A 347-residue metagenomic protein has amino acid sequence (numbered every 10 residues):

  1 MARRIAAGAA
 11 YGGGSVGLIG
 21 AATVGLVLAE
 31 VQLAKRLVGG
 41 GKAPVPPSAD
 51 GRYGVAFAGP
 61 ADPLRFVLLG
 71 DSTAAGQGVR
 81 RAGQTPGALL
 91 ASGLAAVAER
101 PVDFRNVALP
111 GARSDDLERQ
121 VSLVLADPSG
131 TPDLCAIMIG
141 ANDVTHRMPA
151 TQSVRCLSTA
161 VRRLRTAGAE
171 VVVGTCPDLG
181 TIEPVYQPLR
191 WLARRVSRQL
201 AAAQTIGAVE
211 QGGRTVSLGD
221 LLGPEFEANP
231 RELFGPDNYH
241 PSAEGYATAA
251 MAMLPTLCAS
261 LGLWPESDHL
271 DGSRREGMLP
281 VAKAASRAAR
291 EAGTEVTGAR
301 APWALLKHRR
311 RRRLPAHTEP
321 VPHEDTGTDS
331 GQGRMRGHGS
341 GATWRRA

Functional and structural regions predicted by a protein language model:
A2-L33, T248-A347: Conserved catalytic region of serine esterases and O-acyltransferases that act on ester linkages in lipids
A29, L33-A108: Serine-esterase "nucleophile elbow" of acetyl-processing enzymes
L68, I137, V172-V173: Structural beta-sheet core signal
G76, N106-S114, A141-T151, L189-A193: Surface-exposed cleft-lining segments at the edges of enzyme active sites
D115-V154: Oxyanion-hole/transition-state-stabilizing segment in secreted/luminal serine hydrolases and related acyltransferases
A167-A169: A short helix->loop->beta-strand "cap" motif at the edges of active sites that frequently abuts
I182-S217: Substrate-gating cap/lid alpha-helix
S242: Short, conserved phosphate/pyrophosphate- and ester-handling motifs at nucleotide-, phospho-/glycolipid
